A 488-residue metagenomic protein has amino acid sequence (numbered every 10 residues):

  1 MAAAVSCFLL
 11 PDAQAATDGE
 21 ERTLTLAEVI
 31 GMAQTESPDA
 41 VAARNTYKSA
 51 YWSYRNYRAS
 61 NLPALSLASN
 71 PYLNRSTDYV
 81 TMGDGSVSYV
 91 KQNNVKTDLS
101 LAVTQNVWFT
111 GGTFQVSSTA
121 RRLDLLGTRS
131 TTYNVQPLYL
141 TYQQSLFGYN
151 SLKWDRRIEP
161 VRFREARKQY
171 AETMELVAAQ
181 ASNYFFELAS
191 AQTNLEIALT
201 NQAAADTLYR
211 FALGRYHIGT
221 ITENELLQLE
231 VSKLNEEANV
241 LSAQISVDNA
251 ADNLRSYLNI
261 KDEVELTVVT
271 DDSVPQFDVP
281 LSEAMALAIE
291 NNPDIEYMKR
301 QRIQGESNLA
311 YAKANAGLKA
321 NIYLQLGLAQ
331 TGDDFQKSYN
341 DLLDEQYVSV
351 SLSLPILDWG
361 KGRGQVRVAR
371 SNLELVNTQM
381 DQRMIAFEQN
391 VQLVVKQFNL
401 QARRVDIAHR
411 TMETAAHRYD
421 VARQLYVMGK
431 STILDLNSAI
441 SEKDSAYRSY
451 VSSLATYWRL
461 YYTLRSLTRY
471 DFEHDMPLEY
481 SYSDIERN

Functional and structural regions predicted by a protein language model:
M1-E21: Bacterial Sec-dependent N-terminal signal peptides
Q14-E20, S66, L73-R75, V274 (+1 more regions): Acidic, low-complexity, intrinsically disordered peripheral segments
A16-N183, A320, L324, G360-R363 (+2 more regions): Short flexible linkers and secondary-structure junctions
L24, R157-L287, Q397, Q401 (+2 more regions): Periplasmic alpha-helical coiled-coil/stalk elements that build and connect Gram-negative outer-membrane
I30-Q34, S86-S88, I221, L226 (+4 more regions): Amphipathic alpha-helical coiled-coil scaffold segments and their short linker/junction regions
V41-N45, R58-A59, V107-T132, L146-M174 (+8 more regions): Sec/SRP-type N-terminal targeting helices
S49-W52, Y57-A59, D206-R210, L234-I260 (+1 more regions): Short segments within alpha-helical structural elements
A102-T104, T141, A310-Y311, S351-S353: Outer-membrane beta-barrel architecture
